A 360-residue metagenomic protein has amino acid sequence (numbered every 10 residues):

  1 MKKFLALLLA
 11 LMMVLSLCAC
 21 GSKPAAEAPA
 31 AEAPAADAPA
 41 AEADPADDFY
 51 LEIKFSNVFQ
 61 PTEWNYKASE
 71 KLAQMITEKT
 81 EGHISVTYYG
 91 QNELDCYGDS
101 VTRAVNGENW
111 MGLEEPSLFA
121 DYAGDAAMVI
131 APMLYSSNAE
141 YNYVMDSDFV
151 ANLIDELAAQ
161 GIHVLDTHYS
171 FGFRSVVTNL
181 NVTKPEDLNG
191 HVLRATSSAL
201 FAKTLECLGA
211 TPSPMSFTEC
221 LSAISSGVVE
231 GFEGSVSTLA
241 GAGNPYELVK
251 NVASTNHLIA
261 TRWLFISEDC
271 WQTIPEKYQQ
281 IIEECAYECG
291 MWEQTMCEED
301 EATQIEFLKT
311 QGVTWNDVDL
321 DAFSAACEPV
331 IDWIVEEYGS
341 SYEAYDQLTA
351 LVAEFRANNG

Functional and structural regions predicted by a protein language model:
M1-E52, A357-G360: Short, low-complexity disordered leader/linker segments with a strong preference for bacterial N-terminal type II
S22-A25, D44-E140, F149, L157-G360: N-terminal secretory/targeting leader peptides
Y143: Short beta-strand-centered segments that line the small-molecule binding cleft or hinge of alpha/beta clamshell
